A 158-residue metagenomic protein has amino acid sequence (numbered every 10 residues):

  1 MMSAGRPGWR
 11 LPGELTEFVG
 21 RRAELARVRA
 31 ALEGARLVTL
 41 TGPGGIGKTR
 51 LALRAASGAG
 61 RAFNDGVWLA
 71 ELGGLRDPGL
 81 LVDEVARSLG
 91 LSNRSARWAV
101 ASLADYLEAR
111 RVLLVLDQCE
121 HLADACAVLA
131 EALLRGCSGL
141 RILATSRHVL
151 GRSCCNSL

Functional and structural regions predicted by a protein language model:
M1-A30: Conserved adenine-nucleotide phosphate-binding loops and their immediately adjacent elements
R29-G34, A56-N64, W98-L158: A conserved switch/coupling segment of P-loop NTPase cores
V38-T41: Short hydrophobic/aromatic beta-strand immediately N-terminal to the Walker A/P-loop
P43-V67: P-loop NTPase Walker A phosphate-binding motif
D65-E84: AAA+/P-loop NTPase substrate/partner-engagement loops
P78-R94, E108: Conserved NTP-binding/hydrolysis module of P-loop NTPases
